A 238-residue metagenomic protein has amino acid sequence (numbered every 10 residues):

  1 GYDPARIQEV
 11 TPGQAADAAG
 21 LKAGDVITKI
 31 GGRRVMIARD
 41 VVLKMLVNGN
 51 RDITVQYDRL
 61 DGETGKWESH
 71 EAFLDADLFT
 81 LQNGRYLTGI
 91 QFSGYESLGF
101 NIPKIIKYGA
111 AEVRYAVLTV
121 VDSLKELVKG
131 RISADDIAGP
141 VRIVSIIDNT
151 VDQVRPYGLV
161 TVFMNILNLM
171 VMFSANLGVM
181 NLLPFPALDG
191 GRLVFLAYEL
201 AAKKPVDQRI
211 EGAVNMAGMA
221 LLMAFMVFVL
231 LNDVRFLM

Functional and structural regions predicted by a protein language model:
G1-R6, V234-L237: Aromatic-capped interface at the extracytoplasmic side of an N-terminal signal-anchor transmembrane helix
G1-Y2, G178, L188: Hydrophobic transmembrane alpha-helical segments that form the core helix bundle of multi-pass membrane enzymes
R6, A18, K22, T28-K29 (+1 more regions): PDZ-domain C-terminal substructure recognizer with occasional recognition of PDZ-binding tails
A16-A38, V113: Conserved PDZ fold ligand-binding element
T64-L177, V194-A217, R235-M238: Functional transmembrane alpha-helices
M172-N181, L222-V229: Alpha-helical transmembrane segments of multi-pass membrane proteins
L183-L193: Transmembrane helix boundary and interhelical junction motifs in multipass membrane proteins
A213-D233: Final/C-terminal transmembrane alpha-helix of multipass membrane proteins
